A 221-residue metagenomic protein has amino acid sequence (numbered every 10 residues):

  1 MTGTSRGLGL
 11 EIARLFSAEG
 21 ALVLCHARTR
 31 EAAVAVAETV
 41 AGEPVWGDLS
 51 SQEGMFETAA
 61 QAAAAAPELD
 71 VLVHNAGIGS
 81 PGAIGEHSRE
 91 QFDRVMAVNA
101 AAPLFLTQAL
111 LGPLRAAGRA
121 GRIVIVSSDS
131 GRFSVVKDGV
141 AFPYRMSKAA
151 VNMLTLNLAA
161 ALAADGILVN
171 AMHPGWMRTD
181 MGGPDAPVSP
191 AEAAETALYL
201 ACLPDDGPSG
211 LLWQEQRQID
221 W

Functional and structural regions predicted by a protein language model:
S5-R6: Conserved glycine-rich cofactor-binding loop
E19-V34: Conserved glycine-rich Rossmann-like NAD(P)H-binding loop of the short-chain dehydrogenase/reductase
W46-T58, R89: The beta1-alpha1 cofactor-binding region of Rossmann-like NAD(H)/NADP(H)-dependent oxidoreductases
E68-L69, L114-D129, D138, D165-I167: Active-site loop of short-chain dehydrogenase/reductase
N75-P81: Conserved NAD(P)H cofactor-binding loop of Rossmann-fold oxidoreductase domains
A83-I84, Q91-D93: Substrate-binding pocket helix/loop in short-chain dehydrogenase/reductase
A164, A171-P174, G183-W221: C-terminal helical subdomain
